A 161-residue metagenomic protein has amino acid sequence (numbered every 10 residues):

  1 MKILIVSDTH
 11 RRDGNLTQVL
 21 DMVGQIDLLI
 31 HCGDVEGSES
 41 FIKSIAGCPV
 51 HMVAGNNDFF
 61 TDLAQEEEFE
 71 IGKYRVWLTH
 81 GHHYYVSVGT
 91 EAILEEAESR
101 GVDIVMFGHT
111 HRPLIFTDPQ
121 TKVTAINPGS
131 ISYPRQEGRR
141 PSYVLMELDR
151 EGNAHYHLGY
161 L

Functional and structural regions predicted by a protein language model:
M1-C48, D58-Q65, G138-S142, M146-D149 (+1 more regions): N-terminal active-site segment of His-dependent metallophosphoesterases
K2, P49-H51, R75, T124 (+1 more regions): Conserved beta-strand segments of alpha/beta enzyme cores
I5-S7, L28-D34, H51-N56, L78-H80 (+2 more regions): Active-site neighborhood of phospho(di)ester-bond hydrolases with catalytic His/Asp-centered motifs
H10-G14, E36-S40, N57-D62, Y84-S87 (+2 more regions): Active-site environment of divalent metal-dependent phosphoester hydrolases
T17, G72, E95-V102, T124-L161: Binuclear metal-dependent phosphoesterase catalytic core
I45-C48, G72, T121: Short, structured coil segments at secondary-structure junctions
H51-R100: Helix-adjacent hinge/juxtasegments
H80, Y84-T117, A125, G138 (+1 more regions): Catalytic core of the metallo-beta-lactamase
